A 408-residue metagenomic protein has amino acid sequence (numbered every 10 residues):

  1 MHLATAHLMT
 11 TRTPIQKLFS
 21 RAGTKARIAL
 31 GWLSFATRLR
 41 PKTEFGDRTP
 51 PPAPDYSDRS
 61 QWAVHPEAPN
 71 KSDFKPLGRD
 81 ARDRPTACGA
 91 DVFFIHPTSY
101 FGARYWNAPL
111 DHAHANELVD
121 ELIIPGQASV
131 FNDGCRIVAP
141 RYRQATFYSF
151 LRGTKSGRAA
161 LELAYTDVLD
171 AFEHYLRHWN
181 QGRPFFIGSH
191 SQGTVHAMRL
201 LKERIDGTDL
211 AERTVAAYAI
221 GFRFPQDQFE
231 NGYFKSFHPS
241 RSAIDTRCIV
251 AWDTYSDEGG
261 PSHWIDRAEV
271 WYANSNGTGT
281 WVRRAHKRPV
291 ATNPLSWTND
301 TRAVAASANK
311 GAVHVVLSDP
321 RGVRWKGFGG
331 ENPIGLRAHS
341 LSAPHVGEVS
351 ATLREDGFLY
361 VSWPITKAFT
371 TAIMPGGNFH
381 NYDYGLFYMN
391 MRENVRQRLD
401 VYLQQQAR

Functional and structural regions predicted by a protein language model:
R12-R82: Basic, amphipathic N-terminal segments that precede the first structured/catalytic domain
L33-D58, F94-P184, G347, R354-R408: Active-site catalytic motif of lipid deacylating hydrolases and related acyltransferases
P85-A90: Proline/glycine-enriched tight loop/beta-turn segments at coil->beta junctions that connect or precede beta-strands
D91-I95, V138-R141, F186-I187, A216-A219 (+1 more regions): Structural recognition of the beta-strand scaffold that forms the well-ordered cores of secreted hydrolase catalytic
I95-T98, R141-A145, H190-S191, I220-R223 (+1 more regions): Active-site-proximal beta-strand/loop segments in catalytic clefts of secreted hydrolases
A164-G182, K202-F369, G376-N378, Y382 (+3 more regions): Surface cap/lid and interfacial helix-loop subdomains adjacent to catalytic sites that gate substrate access
S189-G193, A197: Gly/Ala-rich beta-loop-alpha elbow adjacent to hydrolase catalytic centers
